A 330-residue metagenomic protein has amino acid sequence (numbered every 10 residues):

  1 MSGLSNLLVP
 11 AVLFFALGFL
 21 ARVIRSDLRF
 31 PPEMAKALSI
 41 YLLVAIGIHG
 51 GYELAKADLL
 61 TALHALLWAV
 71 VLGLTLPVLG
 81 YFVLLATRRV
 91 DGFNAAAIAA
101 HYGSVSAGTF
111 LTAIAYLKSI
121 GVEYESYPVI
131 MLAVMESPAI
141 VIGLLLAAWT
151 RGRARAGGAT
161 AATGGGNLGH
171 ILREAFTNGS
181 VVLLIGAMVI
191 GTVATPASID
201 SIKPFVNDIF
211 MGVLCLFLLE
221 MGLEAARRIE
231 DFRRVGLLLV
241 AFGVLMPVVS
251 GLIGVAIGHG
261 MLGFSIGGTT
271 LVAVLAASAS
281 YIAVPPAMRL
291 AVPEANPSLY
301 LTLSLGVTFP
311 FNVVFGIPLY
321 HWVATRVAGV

Functional and structural regions predicted by a protein language model:
M1-A55, L319: N-terminal signal-anchor module of multipass membrane proteins
M1-F19, L59-L66, V70-M221, G236 (+1 more regions): Alpha-helical transmembrane segments of multi-pass small-molecule/ion transporters
R22-K36, Y52-D58, T195-F210, R227-D231: Membrane-interface junctions of multi-pass transporters
R25-D27, A45, G51, A99 (+3 more regions): Generic secondary-structure boundary/loop-capping signal
A35-L38, S180, L239: Membrane-interfacial loop-to-transmembrane alpha-helix junctions, especially the N-terminal start
G47-G50, L54-A57, R151, G222-A225: Transmembrane helix-loop junctions and nearby membrane-interface residues
F232-A241: Membrane-helix boundary/juxtamembrane motif in polytopic membrane proteins
